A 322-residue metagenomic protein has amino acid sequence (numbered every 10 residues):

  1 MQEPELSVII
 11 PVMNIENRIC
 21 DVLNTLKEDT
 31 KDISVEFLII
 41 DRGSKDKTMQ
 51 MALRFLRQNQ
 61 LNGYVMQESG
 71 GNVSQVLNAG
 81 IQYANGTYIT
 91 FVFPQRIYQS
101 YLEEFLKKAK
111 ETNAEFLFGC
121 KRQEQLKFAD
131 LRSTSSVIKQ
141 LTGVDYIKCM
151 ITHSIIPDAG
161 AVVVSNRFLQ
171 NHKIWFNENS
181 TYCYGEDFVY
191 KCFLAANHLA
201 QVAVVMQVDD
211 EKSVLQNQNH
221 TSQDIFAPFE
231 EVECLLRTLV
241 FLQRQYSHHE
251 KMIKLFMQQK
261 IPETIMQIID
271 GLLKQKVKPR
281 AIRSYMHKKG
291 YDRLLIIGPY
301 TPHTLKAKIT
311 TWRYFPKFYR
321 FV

Functional and structural regions predicted by a protein language model:
E5-S7, E36, D187: Cell-envelope/extracellular polymer assembly enzymes that use nucleotide-activated donors
N14-D29: Short, well-formed alpha-helical segments that are part of the catalytic scaffolds of diverse glycosyltransferases
D41-Q50: A conserved acidic beta->alpha catalytic loop
E68-A84: Glycine-rich, basic loop-to-helix element that forms the pyrophosphate-binding segment of sugar-nucleotide handling
V73, R96-V202, Q207-F226: Donor-binding/catalytic cores of nucleotide-activated saccharide and glycerol-phosphate transferases/polymerases
I89: Short aromatic/hydrophobic "clamp" motif used to bind/position activated sugar donors
E111-A114, L272-V322: Membrane-interface aromatic/basic loop that binds lipid-linked glycans or pyrophosphate carriers, typified by
V204-H248, Q267, K274-R293: Catalytic core of nucleotide-sugar-dependent glycosyltransferases
